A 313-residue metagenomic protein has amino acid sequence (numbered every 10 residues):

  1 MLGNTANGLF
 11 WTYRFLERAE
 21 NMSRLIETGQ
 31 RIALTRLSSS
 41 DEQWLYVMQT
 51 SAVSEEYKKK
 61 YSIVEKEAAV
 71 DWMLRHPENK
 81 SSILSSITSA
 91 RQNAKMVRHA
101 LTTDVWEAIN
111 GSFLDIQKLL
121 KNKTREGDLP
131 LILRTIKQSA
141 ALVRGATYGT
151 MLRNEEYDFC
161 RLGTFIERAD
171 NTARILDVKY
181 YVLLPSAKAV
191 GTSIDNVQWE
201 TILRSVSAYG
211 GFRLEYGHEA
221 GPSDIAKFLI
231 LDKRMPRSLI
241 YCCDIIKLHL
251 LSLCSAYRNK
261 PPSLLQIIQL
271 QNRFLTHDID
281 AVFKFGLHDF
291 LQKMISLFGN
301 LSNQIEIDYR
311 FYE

Functional and structural regions predicted by a protein language model:
M1-E313: Alpha-helical transmembrane segments and their helix-helix packing motifs
